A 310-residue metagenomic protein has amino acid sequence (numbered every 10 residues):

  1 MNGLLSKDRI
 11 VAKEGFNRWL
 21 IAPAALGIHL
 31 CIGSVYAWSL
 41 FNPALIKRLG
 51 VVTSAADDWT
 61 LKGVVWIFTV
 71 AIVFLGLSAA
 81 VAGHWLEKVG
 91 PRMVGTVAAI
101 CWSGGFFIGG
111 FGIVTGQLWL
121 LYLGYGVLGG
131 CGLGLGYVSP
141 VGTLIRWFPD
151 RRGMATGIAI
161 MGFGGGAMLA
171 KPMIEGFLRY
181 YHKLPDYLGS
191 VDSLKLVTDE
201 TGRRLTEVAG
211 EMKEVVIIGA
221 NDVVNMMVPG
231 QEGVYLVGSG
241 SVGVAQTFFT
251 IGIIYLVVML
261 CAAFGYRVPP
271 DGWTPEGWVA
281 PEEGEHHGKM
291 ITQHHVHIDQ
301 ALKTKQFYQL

Functional and structural regions predicted by a protein language model:
M1-I32, G265-Y266, T292-Y308: Cytosolic juxtamembrane N-terminal segment immediately preceding the first transmembrane helix of multi-pass
F41-L77: Extracellular/periplasmic helix-loop-helix junction of adjacent transmembrane segments in MFS-like secondary
L45, G126, G132-G157: Intracellular juxtamembrane helix-capping segments at the cytosolic ends of symmetry-related transmembrane helices
L77-P91: Helix-to-loop junctions at the C-terminal end of transmembrane segments in multipass secondary transporters
I100-T115: C-terminal ends and interior cores of transmembrane alpha-helices in multi-pass membrane transporters/permeases
L133, F148-R179, V216-A220, V224-Q231: Glycine-rich segments within core transmembrane alpha-helices of 12-TM secondary carriers
L188-K195, V242-G265: Symmetry-related core transmembrane helices of the 12-TM Major Facilitator Superfamily/SLC fold
T206, G252-G288: C-terminal membrane-cytosol helix-exit motif in multi-pass small-molecule transporters
